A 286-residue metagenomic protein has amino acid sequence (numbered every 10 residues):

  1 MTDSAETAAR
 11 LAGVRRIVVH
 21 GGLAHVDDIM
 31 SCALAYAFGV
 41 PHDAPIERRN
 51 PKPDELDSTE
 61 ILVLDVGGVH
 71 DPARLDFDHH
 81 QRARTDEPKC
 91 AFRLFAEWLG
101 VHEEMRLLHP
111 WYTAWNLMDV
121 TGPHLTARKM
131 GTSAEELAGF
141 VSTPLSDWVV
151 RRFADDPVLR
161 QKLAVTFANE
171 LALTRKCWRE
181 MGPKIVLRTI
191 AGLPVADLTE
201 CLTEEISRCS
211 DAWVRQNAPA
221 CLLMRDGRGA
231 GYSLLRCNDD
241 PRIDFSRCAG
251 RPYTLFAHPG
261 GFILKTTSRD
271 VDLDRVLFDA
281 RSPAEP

Functional and structural regions predicted by a protein language model:
T2-A154, E200-A218, M224-P286: Replace "Mg2+/Mn2+-dependent" with "divalent metal-dependent
V150-A154, V158-D211: Active-site rim beta-loop-alpha module in soluble metabolic enzymes
